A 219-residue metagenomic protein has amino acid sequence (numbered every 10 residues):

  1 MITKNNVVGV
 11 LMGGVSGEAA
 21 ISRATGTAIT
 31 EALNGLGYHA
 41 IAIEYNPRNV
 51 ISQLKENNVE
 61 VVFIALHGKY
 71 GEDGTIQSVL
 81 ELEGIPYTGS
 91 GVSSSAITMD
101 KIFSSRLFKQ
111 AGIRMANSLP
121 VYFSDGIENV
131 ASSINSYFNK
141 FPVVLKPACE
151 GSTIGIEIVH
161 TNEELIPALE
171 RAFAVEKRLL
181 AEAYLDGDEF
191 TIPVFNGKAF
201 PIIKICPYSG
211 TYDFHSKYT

Functional and structural regions predicted by a protein language model:
M1-F103, Q110, Y122-A131: ATP-binding N-terminal substructure of ATP-dependent carboxylate-amine bond-forming enzymes
S22, A116-P120, P142-E170, E189: Glycine-rich phosphate-binding loop of ATP-grasp-fold ATP-dependent ligases
T88, A116, V144, L180-E182 (+1 more regions): Structural detector of well-ordered beta-strand residues that form the stable sheet scaffold of enzyme domains
L107-M115, R171-A174: Basic phosphate/pyrophosphate-binding loop/patch that engages nucleotide-derived ligands
F108-K109, N135-T153, E176-D186, F190: ATP-grasp fold ATP-binding core
I113-R114, A148, K217-T219: Short, basic/glycine-rich phosphate-binding loops at helix/coil junctions that contact nucleotide phosphates
H160-T219: Phosphate-binding site of ATP-dependent enzymes
